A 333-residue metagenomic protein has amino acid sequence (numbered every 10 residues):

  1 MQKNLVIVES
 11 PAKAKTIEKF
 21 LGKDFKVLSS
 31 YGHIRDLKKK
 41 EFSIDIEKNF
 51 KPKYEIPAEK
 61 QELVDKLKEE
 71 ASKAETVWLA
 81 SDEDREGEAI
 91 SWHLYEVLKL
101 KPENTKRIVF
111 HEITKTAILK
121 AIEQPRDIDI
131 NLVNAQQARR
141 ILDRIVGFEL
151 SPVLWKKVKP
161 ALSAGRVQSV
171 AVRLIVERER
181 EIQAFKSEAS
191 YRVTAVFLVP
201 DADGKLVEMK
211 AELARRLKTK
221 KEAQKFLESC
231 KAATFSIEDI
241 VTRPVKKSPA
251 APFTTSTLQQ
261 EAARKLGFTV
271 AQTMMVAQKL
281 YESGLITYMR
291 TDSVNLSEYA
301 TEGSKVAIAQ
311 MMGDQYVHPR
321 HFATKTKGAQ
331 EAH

Functional and structural regions predicted by a protein language model:
M1-Q137, E149: Intrinsically disordered, low-complexity regulatory segments
Q2, D82-E83, K159-S163, T242-A251 (+2 more regions): Conserved short loop/turn motifs at secondary-structure junctions
V6, E18-K19, K68-E70, E83 (+7 more regions): Replace "in large, NTP-powered and nucleic-acid-processing enzymes" with "in large, NTP-powered factors and other
I7-E9, S30, A80-D82, V196 (+3 more regions): Generic beta-strand/beta-sheet core signal
F20, E70-K73, H93-V97, A121 (+9 more regions): Generic, well-ordered alpha-helical scaffold segments in large soluble proteins
K26, R35-I56, A164-Q278, E282 (+1 more regions): Long, highly charged, low-complexity internal segments
S72, I113-F197, D239-K246: C-terminal or mid-to-C-terminal helical accessory/interaction module adjacent to the motor/catalytic core
D129-L132, I145, S283-H333: Extended, highly charged linker/hinge segments and catalytic-adjacent loops that couple domains and form adaptable
